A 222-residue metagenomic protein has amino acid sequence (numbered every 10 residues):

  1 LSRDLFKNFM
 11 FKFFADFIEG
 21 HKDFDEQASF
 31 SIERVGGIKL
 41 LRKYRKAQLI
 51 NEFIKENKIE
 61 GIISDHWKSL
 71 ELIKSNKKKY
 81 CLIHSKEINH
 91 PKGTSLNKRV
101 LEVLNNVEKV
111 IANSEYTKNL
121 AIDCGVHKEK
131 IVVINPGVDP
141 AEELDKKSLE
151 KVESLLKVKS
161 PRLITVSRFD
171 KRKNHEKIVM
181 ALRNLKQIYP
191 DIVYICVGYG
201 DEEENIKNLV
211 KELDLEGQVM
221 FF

Functional and structural regions predicted by a protein language model:
S2-R42: N-terminal strand-loop element at the rim of the active site of nucleotide-sugar-dependent glycosyltransferases
A15-E19, V166, V193-I206: Glycosyltransferase donor-sugar binding loop
F17, Y116, G137: Carbohydrate-associated surface elements
L41, L70-E71, Y80-S95, N106-K109: A short, histidine- and acid-enriched strand-loop-helix "catalytic/donor-clamping" loop that lines the nucleotide-sugar
S64-S69: Short His-centered aromatic/hydrophobic patch
P91-K92, I122, G137-S154: Acidic anion/phosphate-binding donor-loop and adjacent secondary structure in glycosyltransferase catalytic cores
L155-K173, V179-L182, I195: Conserved donor-binding/catalytic core segment of Leloir-type glycosyltransferases
E202-N205, L215-F222: Active-site donor-binding acidic/aromatic loop of nucleotide-activated sugar and phosphosugar transferases involved
